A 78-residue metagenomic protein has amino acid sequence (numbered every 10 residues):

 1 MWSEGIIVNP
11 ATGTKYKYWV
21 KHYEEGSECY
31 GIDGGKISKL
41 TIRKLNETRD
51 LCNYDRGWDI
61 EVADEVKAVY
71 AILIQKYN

Functional and structural regions predicted by a protein language model:
M1-G26: Negatively charged, low-complexity tracts enriched in Asp/Glu with abundant Ser/Thr
W19-R56: A short, structured beta-strand/loop element
K44-N78: Mixed-charge, Lys/Arg-enriched low-complexity segments
